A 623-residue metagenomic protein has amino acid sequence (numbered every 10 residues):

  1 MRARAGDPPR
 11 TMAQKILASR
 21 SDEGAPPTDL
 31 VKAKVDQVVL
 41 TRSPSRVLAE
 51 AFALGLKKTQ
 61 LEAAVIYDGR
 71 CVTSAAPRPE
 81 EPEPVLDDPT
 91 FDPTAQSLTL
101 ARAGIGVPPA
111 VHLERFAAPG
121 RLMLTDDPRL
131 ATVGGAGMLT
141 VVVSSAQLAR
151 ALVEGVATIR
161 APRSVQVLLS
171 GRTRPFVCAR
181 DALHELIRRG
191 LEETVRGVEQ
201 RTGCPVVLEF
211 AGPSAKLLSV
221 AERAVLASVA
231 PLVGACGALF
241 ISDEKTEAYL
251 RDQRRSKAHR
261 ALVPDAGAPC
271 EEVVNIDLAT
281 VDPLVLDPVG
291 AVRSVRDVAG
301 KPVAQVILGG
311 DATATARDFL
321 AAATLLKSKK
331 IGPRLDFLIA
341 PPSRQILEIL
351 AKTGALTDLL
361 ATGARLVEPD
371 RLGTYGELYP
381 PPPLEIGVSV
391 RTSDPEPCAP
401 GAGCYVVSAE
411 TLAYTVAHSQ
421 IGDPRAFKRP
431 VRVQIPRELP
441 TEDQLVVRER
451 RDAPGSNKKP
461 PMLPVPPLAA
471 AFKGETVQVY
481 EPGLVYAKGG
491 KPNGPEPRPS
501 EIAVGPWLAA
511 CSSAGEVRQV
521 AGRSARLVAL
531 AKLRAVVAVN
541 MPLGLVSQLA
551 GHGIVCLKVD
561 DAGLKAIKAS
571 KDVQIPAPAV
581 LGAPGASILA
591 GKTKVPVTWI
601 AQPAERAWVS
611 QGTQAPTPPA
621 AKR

Functional and structural regions predicted by a protein language model:
M1-R623: Fe-S-dependent hydro-lyases/dehydratases of central metabolism
